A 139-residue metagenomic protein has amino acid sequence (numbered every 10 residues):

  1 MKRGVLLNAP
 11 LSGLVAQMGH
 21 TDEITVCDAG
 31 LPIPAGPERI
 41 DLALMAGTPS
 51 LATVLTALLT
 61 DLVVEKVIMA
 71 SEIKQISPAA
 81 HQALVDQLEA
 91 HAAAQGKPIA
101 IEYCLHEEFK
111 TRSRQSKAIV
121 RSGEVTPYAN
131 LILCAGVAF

Functional and structural regions predicted by a protein language model:
M1-L44: Long, hydrophobic N-terminal alpha-helical segment
R3, A9-P10, C27-A29, L42 (+4 more regions): Fold-independent oxyanion-binding glycine-rich loops and adjacent beta-strand/coil segments at enzyme active sites
L7, A16-M18, P32-I33, L59-D61 (+2 more regions): Solvent-exposed alpha-helices and their adjacent loops that cap or buttress functional pockets in soluble metabolic
P10-Q17, T53, A57-T60, A83 (+1 more regions): Alpha-helical scaffold segments in soluble metabolic enzymes
L11, T21-D22, V64, Q115-K117 (+1 more regions): Short, surface-exposed beta-edge/turn micro-motifs
C27, A35-E38, L51, A80 (+1 more regions): Short, glycine/acidic-enriched capping/hinge loops at junctions between secondary-structure elements
P32-P34, L42-K66, I76-Q87, A93-G96: Feature captures the catalytic cores and cofactor-binding loops of soluble hydro-lyases/lyases that act on carboxylate
A80-Q82, D86-F139: Glycine-rich, aromatic-bearing surface loops/beta-hairpins
